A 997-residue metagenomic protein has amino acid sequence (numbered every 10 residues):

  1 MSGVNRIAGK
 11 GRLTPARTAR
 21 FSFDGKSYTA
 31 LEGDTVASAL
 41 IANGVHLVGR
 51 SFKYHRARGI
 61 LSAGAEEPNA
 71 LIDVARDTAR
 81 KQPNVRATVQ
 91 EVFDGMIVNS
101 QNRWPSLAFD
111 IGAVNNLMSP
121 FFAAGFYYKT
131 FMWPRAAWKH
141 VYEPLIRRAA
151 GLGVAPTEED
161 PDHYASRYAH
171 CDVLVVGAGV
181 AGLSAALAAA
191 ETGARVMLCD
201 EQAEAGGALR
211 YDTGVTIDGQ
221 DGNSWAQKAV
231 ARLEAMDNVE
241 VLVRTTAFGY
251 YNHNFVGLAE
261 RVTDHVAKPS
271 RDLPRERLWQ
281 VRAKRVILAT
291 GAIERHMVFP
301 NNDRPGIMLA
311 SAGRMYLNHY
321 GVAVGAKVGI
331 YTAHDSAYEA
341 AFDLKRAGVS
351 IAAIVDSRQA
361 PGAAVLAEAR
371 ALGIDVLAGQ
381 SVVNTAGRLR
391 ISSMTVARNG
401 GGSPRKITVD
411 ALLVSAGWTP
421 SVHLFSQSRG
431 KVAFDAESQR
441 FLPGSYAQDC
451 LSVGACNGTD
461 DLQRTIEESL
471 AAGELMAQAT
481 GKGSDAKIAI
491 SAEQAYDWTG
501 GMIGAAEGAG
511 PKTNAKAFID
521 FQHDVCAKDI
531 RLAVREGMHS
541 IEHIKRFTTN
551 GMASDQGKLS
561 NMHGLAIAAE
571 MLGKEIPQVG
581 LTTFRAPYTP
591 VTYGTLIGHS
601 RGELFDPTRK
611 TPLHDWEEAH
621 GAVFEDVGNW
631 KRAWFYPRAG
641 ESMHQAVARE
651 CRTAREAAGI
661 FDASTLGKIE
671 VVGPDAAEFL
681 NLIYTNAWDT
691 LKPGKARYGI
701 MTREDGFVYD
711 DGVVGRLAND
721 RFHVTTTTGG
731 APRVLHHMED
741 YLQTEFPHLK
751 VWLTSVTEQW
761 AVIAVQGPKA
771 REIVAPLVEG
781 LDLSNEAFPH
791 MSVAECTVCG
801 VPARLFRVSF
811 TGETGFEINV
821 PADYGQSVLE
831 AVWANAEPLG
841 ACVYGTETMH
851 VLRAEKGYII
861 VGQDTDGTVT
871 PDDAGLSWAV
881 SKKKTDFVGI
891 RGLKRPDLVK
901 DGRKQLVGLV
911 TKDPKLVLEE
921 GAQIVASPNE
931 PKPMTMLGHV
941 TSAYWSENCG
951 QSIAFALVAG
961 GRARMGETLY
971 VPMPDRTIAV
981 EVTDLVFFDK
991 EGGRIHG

Functional and structural regions predicted by a protein language model:
S2-P612, Q759, D975: Residues forming the flavin
S38-V48, P674-L691, E772, P776-L781: A short, contiguous, amphipathic alpha-helix enriched in charged residues
A292, A648-S664, V708-R721, L753-V756 (+1 more regions): Residues forming anionic-ligand binding surfaces in small-molecule and nucleic-acid pockets of primarily soluble enzymes
E437, T499, G504, R649-E656 (+4 more regions): Short amphipathic beta-strand starts and helix->beta connectors
H563, M571-T702, F707: Acidic, proline/glycine-enriched N-terminal capping motif
H614, E618-A619, R632, A718-D720 (+1 more regions): Conserved, structured C-terminal
T690-D720, T725-H737, Y741: Well-ordered mid-protein domain cores that form the structural environment of catalytic cofactors
